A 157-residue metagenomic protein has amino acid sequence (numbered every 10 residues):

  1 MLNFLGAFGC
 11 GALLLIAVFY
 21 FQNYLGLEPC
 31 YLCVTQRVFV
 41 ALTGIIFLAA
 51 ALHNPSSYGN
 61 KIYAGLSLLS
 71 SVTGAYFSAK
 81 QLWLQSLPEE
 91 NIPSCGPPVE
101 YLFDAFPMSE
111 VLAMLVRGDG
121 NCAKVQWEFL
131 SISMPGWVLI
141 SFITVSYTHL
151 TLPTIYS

Functional and structural regions predicted by a protein language model:
L2-A7, P55-A75: Interfacial segments of alpha-helical transmembrane regions
C10, L14-E28, A113: Immediate flanking context of iron-sulfur cluster ligation sites
I16-F21, T73-P88: C-terminal TM-helix exit segments that contain a strictly Trp-centered aromatic cap at the helix terminus
L27-R37, P93: Non-cytosolic membrane-interface motifs at loop->transmembrane helix junctions
L48-S56, Y147-L150: Structural signal for the C-terminal ends of transmembrane alpha-helices and the immediately following loop
L87-L130: Extracytosolic (periplasmic/ER-lumenal) interhelical loops and adjacent juxtamembrane/interface segments of multi-pass
P135-L150: Transmembrane alpha-helical segments in integral membrane proteins
H149, I155-S157: Single conserved hydrophobic/aromatic residue that forms the stacking wall/gate of nucleotide- or nucleobase-binding
